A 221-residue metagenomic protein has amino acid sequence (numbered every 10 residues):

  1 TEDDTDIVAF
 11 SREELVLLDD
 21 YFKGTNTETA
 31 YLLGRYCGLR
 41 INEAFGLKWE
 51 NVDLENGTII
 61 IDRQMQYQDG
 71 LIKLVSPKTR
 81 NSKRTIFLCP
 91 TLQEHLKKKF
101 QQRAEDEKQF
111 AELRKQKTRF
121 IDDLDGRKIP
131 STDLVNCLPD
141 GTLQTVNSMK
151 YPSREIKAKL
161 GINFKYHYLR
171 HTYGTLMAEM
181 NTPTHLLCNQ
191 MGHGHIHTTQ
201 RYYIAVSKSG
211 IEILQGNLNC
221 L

Functional and structural regions predicted by a protein language model:
T1, R63-M65, M191: Short, small-residue-rich loop/turn micro-motifs
T1-L47, E55, S82-K83, T91 (+1 more regions): Basic, Lys/Arg- and aromatic-enriched nucleic-acid-binding interface segment
D3, V16-L18, G70-L74, R201-L221: DNA/chromatin major-groove-contacting recognition/catalytic segments
I7, S11, D19, D62 (+3 more regions): Residue-level detector of conserved, well-ordered beta-strand and adjacent loop positions that form binding/recognition
E13-E14, D20, G46-G126: Conserved tyrosine-mediated DNA breakage-rejoining catalytic core shared by Y-recombinases
V16, D20-T27, C37, I86 (+5 more regions): Short, basic (Lys/Arg/His-rich) helix/loop patches that form interaction surfaces in the mid-to-C-terminal regions
N42, N147, H197: Key DNA-contact positions within bacterial/archaeal DNA-binding proteins
T58-I61, K165, L176, C188-V206 (+1 more regions): Short functional hotspots where side chains directly engage DNA or cofactors
